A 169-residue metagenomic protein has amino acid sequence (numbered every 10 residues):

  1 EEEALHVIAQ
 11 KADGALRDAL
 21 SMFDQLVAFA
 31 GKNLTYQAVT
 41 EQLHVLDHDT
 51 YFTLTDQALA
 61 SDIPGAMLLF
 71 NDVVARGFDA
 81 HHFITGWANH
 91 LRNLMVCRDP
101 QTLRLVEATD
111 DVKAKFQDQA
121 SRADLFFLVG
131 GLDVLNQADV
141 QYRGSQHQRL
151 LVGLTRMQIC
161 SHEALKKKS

Functional and structural regions predicted by a protein language model:
E1-K168: Extended, largely alpha-helical regulatory/partner-binding modules appended to the mid-to-C-terminal parts
